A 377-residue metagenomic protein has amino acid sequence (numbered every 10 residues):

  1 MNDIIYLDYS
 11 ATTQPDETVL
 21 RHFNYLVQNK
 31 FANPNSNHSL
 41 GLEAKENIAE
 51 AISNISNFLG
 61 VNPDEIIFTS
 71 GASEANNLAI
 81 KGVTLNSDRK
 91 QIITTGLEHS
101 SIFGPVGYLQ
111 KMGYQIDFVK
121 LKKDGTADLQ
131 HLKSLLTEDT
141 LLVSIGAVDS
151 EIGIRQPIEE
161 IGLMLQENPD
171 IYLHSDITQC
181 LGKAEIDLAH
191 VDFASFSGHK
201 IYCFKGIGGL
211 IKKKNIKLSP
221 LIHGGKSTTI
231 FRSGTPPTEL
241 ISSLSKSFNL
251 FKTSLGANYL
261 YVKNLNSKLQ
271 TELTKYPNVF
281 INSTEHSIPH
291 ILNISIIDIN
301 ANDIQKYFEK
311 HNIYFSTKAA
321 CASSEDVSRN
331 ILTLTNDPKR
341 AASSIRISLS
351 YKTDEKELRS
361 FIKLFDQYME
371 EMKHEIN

Functional and structural regions predicted by a protein language model:
M1-N377: Pyridoxal 5′-phosphate
